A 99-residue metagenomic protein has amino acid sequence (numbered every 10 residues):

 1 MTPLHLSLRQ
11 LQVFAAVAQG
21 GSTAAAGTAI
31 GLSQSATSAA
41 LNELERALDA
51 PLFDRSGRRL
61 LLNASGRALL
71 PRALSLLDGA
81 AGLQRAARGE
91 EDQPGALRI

Functional and structural regions predicted by a protein language model:
S7-Q10, Q34, G66, A73: The N-cap/first-turn positions of alpha helices within or immediately adjacent to helix-turn-helix DNA-binding domains
Q10-V17, L69: Short alpha-helical "packing" element that flanks the helix-turn-helix/winged-helix DNA-binding module
A15-S33: Short helix-boundary/capping micro-motifs
S22-T23, L41, R55: Helix-turn-helix DNA-binding elements, focusing on the entry/boundary residues of the two helices that contact DNA
E45-L62: A short LG(V/I)-centered, amphipathic sequence patch enriched for acidic residue(s) preceding the LG motif
A47-L48, L69-E91: Alpha-helical linker/hinge and terminal dimerization helices associated with HTH transcriptional regulators
R58, A87-I99: Interdomain hinge and pocket-entrance segments immediately C-terminal to HTH DNA-binding domains
